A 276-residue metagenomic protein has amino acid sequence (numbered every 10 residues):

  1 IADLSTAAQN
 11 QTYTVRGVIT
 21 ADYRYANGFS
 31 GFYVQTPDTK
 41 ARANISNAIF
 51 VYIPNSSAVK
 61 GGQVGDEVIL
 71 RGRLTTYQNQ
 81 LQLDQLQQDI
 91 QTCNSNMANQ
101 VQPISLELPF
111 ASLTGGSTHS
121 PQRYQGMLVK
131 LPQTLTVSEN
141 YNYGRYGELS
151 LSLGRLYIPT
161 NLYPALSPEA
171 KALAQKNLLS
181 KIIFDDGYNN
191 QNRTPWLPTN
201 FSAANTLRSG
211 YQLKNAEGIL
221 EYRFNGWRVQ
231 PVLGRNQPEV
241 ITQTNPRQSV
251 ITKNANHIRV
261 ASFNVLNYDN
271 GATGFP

Functional and structural regions predicted by a protein language model:
I1-P276: Extended non-catalytic accessory segments flanking core domains
